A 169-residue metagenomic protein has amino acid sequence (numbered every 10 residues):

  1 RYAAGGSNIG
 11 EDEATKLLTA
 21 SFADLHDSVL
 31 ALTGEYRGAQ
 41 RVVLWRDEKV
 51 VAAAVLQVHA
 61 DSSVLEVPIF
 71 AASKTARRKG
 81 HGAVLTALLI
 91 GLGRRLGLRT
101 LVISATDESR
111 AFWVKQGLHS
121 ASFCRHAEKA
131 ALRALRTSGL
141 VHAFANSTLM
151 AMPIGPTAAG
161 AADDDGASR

Functional and structural regions predicted by a protein language model:
R1-N8: Conserved N-terminal entry element of GNAT/NAT acetyltransferase domains
G10-T75: A conserved beta-strand-loop-helix scaffold within acyl/acetyltransferase catalytic domains
R78-G91: Conserved acetyl-CoA-binding loop-helix of GNAT-fold acetyltransferases
T86, D107-F112, E128-L132: Short glycine/proline-centered loop/turn elements that form peptide/ligand docking sites
G91-D107: Conserved GNAT acetyl-CoA-binding A-motif
V102-S104, H119-L149: Conserved catalytic-core motifs of GNAT/GCN5-like acyltransferases
W113-H119: Conserved active-site tyrosine of GNAT-family acetyltransferases
A151-A158: Short beta-strand-to-coil "C-cap" segments at the C-terminal boundary of structured domains/repeats, marking
